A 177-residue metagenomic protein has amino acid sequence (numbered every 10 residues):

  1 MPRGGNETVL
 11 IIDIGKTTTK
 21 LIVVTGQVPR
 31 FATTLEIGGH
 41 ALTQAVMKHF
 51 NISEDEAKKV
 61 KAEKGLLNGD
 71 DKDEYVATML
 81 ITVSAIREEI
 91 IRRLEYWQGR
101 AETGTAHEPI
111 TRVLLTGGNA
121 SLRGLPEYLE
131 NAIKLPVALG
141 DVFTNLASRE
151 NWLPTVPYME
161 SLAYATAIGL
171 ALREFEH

Functional and structural regions predicted by a protein language model:
M1-H177: Hydrophobic/aromatic-enriched cytosolic interaction surfaces used to assemble or bind macromolecules
